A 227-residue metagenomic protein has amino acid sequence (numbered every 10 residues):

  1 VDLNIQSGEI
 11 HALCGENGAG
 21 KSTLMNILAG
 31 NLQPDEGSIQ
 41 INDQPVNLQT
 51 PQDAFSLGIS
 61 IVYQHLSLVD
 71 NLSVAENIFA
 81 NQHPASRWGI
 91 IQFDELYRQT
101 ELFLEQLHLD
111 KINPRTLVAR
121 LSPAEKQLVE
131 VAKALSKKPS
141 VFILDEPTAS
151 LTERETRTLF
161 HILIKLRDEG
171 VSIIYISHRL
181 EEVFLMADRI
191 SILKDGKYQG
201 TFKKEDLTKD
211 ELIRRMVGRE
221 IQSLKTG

Functional and structural regions predicted by a protein language model:
V1-G227: Glycine-rich phosphate-binding loops of nucleotide-dependent enzymes
